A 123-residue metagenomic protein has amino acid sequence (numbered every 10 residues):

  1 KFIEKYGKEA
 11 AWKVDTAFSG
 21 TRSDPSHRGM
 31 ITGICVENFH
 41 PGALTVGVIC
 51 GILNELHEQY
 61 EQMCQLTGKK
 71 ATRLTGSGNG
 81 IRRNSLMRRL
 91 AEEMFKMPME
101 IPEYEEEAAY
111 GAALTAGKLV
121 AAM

Functional and structural regions predicted by a protein language model:
F2-G111: Activation-segment/catalytic-loop signature of the eukaryotic protein kinase fold
T115: Glycine-rich beta-alpha loop elements in corrinoid/cobalamin-binding modules across cobalamin-dependent enzymes
L119-M123: Acidic, glycine/GT-rich loop-and beta-edge segments that sit at the periphery of enzyme/chaperone cores
